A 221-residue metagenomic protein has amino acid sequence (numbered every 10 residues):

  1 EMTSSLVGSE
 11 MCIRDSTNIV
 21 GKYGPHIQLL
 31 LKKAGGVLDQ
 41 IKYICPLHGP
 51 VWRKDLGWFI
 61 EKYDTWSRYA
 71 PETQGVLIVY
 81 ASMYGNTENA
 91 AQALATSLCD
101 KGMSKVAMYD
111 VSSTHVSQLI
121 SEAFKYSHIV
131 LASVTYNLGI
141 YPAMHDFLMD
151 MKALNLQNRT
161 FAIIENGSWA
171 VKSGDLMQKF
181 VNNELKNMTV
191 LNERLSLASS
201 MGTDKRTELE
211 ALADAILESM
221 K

Functional and structural regions predicted by a protein language model:
E1-G8, C12: Single conserved hydrophobic/aromatic residue that forms the stacking wall/gate of nucleotide- or nucleobase-binding
L6, L38, I120-F124: A short, aliphatic-rich alpha-helical micro-motif
I27-W58: Helix-enriched interaction subdomains in cytosolic or periplasmic regions, typified by TIR/SEFIR signaling/NADase cores
A70-L77: A short, charged/proline- and glycine-enriched loop that marks the coil->beta-strand transition at the N-terminal
T87-A91, A95, M144, G174 (+1 more regions): Short, highly selective alpha-helical patches that border small-molecule cofactor pockets in redox/cofactor-processing
Q92-A107, N182-N187: Short helix-loop-beta junction
S113-T189: Helix-loop-strand module that forms the ligand-binding subsite of alpha/beta enzymes
N192-K221: Glycine-rich phosphate/pyrophosphate-binding loop and the adjoining helix
